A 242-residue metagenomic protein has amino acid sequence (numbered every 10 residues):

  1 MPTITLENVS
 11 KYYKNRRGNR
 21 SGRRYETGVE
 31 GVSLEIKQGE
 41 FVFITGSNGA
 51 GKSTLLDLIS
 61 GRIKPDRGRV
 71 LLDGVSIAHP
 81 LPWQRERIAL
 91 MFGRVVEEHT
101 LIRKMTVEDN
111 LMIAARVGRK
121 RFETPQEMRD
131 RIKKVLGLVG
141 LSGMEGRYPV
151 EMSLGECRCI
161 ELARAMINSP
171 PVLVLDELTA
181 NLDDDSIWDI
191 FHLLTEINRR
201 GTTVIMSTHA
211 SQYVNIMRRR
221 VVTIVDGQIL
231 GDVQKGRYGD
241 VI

Functional and structural regions predicted by a protein language model:
T45-S47: The feature captures the beta-strand-to-loop junction immediately N-terminal to the Walker
S60: Helix-to-loop junction immediately C-terminal to a conserved catalytic motif
G68-S76: Conserved ABC transporter NBD signature motif
S76-G93, P125, R199, V241: ABC ATPase NBD coupling module
P125-M144: Conserved ABC ATPase "signature" region
Y148-M152, E156: Conserved ABC ATPase signature
L173-D176: Catalytic Walker B motif of ABC-type/P-loop ATPase nucleotide-binding domains
